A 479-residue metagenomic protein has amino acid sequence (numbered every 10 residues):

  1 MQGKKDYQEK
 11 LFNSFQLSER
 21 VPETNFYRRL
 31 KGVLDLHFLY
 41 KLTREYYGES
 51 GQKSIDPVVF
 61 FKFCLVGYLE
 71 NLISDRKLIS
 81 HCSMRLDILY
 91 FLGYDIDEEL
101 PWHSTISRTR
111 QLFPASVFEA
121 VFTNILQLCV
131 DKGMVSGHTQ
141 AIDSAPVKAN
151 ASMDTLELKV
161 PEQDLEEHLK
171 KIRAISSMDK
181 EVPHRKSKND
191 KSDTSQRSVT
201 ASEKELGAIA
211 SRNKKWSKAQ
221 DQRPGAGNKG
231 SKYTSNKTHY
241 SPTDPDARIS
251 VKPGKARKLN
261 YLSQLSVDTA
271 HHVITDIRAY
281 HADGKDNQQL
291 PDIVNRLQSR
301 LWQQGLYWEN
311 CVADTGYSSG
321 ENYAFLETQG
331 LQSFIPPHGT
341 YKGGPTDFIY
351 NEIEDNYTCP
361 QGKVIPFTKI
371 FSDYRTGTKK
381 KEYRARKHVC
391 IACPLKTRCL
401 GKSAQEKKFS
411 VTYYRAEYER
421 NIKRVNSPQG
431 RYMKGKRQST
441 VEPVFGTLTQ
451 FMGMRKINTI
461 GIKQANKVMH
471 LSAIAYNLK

Functional and structural regions predicted by a protein language model:
M1-R28: Hydrophobic alpha-helical membrane-insertion signals
G3-K4, N71-M84, Y94-K479: Anion-binding and metal-coordination hotspots
Q16, L34-F38, S202, P366: Short, solvent-exposed coil/turn linker segments
Q16-E19, L30, L65, V117 (+2 more regions): Prokaryotic Sec-type signal peptides and long signal-anchor helices with extended Leu/Ile/Val-rich h-regions
E23-L65, E70, E417: Basic, short loop/linker segments at the boundary and entry of helix-turn-helix/winged-helix-like folds
I88-L92: Short amphipathic alpha-helical interface patches used for protein-protein assembly/oligomerization
